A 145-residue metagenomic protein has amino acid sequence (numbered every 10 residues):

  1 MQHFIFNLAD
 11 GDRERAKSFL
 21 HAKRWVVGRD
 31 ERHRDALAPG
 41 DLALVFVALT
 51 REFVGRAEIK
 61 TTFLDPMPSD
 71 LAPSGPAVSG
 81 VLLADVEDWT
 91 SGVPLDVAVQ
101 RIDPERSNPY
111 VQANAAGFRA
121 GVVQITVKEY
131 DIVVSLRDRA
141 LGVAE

Functional and structural regions predicted by a protein language model:
M1-P39, V47, P109-Q112, I125-E145: Compositionally biased, charged N-terminal/linker segments
G11, R51, D65: Surface-exposed, flexible loop/turn segments at secondary-structure boundaries
R15-A16, E52-T61: Short, ligand-facing micro-motifs at secondary-structure edges
L37-G40, E52-V54, P76-V81: Short connector loops at helix/strand junctions that flank enzyme active sites, especially segments positioning acidic
F46-E52: Short, charged beta-turn/beta-strand-edge "cap" motif at the junction between a beta-strand and an adjacent loop
E58-V127: Aromatic- and Lys/Arg-enriched surface recognition patch
